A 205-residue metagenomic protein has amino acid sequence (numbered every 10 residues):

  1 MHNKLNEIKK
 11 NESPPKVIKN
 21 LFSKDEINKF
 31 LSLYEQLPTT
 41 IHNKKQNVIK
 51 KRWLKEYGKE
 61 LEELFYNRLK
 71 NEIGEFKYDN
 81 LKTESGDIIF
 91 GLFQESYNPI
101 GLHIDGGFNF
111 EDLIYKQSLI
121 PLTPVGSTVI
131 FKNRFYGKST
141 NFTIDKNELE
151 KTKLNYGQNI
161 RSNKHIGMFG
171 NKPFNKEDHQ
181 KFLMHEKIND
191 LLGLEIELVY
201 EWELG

Functional and structural regions predicted by a protein language model:
M1-I89, Y97-P99, T143-N171: Non-heme Fe(II)/2-oxoglutarate
Y78-N80, G86-D87, H185-N189, G205: Intrinsically disordered, low-complexity segments enriched in polar/charged residues with Gly/Pro, especially when
Q94-L204: Catalytic core of non-heme Fe(II) oxygenases with the double-stranded beta-helix
